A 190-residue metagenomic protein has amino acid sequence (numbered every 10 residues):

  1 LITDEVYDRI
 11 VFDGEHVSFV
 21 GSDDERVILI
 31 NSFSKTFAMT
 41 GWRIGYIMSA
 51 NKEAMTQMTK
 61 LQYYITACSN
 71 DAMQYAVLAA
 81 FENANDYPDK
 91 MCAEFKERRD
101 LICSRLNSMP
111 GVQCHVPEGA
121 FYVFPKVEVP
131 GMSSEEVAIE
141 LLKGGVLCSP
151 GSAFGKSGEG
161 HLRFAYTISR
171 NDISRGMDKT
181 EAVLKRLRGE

Functional and structural regions predicted by a protein language model:
L1-E190: PLP-dependent class I/II
